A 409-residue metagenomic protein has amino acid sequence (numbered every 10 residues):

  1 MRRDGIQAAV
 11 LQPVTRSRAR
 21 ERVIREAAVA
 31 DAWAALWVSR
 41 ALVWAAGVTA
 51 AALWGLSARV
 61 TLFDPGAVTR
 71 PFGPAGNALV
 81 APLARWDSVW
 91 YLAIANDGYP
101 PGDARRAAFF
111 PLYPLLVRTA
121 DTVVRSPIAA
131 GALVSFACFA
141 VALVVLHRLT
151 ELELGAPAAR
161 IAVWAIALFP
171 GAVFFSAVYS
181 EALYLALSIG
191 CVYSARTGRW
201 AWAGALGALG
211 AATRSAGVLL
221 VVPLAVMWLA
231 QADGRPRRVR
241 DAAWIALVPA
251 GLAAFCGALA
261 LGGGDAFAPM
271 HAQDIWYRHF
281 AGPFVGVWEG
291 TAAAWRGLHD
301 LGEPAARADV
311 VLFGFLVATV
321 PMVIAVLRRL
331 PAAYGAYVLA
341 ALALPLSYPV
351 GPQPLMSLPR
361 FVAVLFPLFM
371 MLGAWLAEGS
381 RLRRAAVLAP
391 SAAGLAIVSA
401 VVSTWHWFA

Functional and structural regions predicted by a protein language model:
L42-V60, L83, G210, V221-M322 (+1 more regions): Membrane-lumen/periplasm interface segments of specific transmembrane helices in polyprenyl phosphate-linked
P82-R125, F284-G290: Short hydrophobic/aromatic helix or loop-helix immediately within or flanking a transmembrane segment in polytopic
A107-P111, L115, V123-V141, P304-F313: Loop-to-helix entry region of an early transmembrane alpha helix in multi-pass inner-membrane enzymes
T119, L133-E153, A318-A325: Transmembrane-helix motifs of polytopic, lipid-linked glycan transferases
A129-A130, L146-L168, A186, A332 (+1 more regions): Transmembrane-helix signature of polytopic, membrane-embedded enzymes that assemble or transfer cell-envelope glycans
V145, A165-L168, L183-W202, V221 (+1 more regions): Specific aromatic-rich, kink-prone transmembrane helix
A177-L183, L358: Short acidic/glycine- and proline-prone juxtamembrane loop motifs at membrane-interface regions of multi-pass membrane
I245-P249, E378-W407: Signature aromatic-anchored transmembrane alpha helix within multi-pass, membrane-resident enzymes that catalyze glycan
